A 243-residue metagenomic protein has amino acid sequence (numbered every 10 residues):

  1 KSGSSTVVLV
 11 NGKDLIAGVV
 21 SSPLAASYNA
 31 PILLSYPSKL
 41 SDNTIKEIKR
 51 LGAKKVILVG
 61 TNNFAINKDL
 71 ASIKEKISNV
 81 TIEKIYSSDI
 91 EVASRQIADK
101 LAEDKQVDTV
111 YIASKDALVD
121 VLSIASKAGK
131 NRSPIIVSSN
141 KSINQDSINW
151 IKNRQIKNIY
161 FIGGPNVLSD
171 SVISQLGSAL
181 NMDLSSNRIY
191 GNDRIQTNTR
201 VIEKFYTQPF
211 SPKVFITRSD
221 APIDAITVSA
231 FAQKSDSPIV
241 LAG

Functional and structural regions predicted by a protein language model:
K1-G243: Extracellular glycan-binding segments that recognize GlcNAc-based cell-wall polysaccharides
